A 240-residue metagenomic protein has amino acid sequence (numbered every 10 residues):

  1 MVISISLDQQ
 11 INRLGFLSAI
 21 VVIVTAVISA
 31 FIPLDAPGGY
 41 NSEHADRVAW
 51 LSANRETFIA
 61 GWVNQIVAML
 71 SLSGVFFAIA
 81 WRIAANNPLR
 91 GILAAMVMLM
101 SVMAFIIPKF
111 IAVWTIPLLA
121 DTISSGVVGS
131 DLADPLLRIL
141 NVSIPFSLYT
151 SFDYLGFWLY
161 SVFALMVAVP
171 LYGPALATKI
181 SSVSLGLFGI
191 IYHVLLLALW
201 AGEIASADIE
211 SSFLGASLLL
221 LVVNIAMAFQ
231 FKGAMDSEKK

Functional and structural regions predicted by a protein language model:
V2-K240: Hydrophobic, aromatic-enriched alpha-helical segments typical of multi-pass transmembrane helices
